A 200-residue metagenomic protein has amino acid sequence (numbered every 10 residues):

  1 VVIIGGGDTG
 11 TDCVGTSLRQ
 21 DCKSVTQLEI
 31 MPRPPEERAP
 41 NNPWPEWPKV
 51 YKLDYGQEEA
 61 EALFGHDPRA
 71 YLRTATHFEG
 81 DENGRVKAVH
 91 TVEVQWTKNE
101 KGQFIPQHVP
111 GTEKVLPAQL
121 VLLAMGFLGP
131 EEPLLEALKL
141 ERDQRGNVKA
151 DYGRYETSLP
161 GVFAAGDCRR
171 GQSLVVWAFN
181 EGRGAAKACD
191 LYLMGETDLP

Functional and structural regions predicted by a protein language model:
V1-G7: Beta1/beta-strand and adjacent pyrophosphate-binding region of the FAD-binding site in flavoprotein oxidoreductases
G6, E29-R33, G80, D167: Cofactor-binding loop segments of dinucleotide-utilizing enzymes, especially the Rossmann-like FAD- and NAD(P)+-binding
G10-G15, Q20, A165-L199: A conserved FAD-binding loop/helix module that cradles the flavin
V14-H77, E196-P200: Rossmann-like dinucleotide-binding cores of NAD(P)H-dependent redox enzymes
Q20, L28, F78-D81, V92 (+4 more regions): Change "in soluble alpha/beta enzymes" to "in soluble alpha/beta proteins
C22, A39, W47-Y55, A60 (+7 more regions): Catalytic cores of nucleotide-enabled group-transfer and carboxylate-activating enzymes in metabolic and assembly-line
L72-R85, V94-T97: A conserved short coil-to-beta-strand element within the FAD-binding core of flavoproteins
T97-Q172: FAD-site-proximal beta/loop scaffold in flavoenzymes
